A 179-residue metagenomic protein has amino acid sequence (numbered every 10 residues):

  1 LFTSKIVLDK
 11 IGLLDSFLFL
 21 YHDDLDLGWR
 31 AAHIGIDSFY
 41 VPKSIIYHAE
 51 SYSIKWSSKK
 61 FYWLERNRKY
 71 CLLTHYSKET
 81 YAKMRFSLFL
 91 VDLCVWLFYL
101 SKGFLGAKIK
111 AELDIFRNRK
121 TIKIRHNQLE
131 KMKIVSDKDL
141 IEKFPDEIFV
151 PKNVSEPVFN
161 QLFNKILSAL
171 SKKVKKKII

Functional and structural regions predicted by a protein language model:
L1-I45: A short, conserved alpha-helix in the catalytic core of glycosyltransferases
D9, D15, D23-D26, D37 (+5 more regions): Acidic-enriched, low-complexity/disordered segments with a strong bias for Aspartate over Glutamate
F19-Y21, Y40, Y47, Y62 (+2 more regions): Aromatic side chains
L27-R30, W96, F116, N164: A generic signature of intrinsically disordered, low-complexity regions enriched in glycine/proline and charged/polar
I34-E142: Active-site-adjacent helix/loop segment of glycosyltransferases that harbors family-specific signature motifs
L113-I179: Membrane-interface aromatic/basic loop that binds lipid-linked glycans or pyrophosphate carriers, typified by
